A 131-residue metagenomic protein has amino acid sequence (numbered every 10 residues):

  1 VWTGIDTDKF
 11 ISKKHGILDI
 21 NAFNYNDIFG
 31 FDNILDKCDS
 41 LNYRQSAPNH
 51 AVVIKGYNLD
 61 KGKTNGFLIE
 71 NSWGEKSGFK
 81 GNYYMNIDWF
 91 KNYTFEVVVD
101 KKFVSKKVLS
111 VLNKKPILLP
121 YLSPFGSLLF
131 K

Functional and structural regions predicted by a protein language model:
V1-K131: Active-site signature of cysteine proteases
